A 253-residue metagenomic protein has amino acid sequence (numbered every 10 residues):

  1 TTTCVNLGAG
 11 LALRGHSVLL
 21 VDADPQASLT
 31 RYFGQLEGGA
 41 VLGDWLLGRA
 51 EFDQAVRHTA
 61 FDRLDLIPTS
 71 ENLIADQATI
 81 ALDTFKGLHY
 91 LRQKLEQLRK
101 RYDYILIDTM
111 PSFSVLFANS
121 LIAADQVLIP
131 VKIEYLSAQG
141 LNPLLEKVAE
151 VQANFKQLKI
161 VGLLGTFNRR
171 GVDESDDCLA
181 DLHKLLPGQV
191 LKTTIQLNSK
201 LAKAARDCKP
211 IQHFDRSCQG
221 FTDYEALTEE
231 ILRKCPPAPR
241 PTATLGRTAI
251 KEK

Functional and structural regions predicted by a protein language model:
T1-K253: P-loop NTP-binding core
